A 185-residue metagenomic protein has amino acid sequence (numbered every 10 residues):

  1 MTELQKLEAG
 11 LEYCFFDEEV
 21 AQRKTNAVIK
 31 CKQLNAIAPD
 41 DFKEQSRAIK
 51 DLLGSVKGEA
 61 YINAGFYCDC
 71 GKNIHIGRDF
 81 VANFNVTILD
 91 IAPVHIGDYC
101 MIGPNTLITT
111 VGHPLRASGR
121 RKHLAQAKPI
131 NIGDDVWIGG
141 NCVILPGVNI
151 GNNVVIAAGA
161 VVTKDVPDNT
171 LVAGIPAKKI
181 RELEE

Functional and structural regions predicted by a protein language model:
M1-E59, A177-I180: Terminal amphipathic alpha-helical/low-complexity segments used for targeting or macromolecular assembly
L4-Q5, L52, K122, P129 (+1 more regions): Short secondary-structure boundary/capping segments
P39, F66-I76, V81-I150, T170 (+1 more regions): Flexible, glycine/small-residue-enriched loop-and-beta-strand segment within the central core of proteins
N149, T163-K164: Active-site/ligand-binding-proximal alpha/beta "capping" segment
G159: Rossmann-like dinucleotide/phosphate-binding beta-alpha-beta segment
